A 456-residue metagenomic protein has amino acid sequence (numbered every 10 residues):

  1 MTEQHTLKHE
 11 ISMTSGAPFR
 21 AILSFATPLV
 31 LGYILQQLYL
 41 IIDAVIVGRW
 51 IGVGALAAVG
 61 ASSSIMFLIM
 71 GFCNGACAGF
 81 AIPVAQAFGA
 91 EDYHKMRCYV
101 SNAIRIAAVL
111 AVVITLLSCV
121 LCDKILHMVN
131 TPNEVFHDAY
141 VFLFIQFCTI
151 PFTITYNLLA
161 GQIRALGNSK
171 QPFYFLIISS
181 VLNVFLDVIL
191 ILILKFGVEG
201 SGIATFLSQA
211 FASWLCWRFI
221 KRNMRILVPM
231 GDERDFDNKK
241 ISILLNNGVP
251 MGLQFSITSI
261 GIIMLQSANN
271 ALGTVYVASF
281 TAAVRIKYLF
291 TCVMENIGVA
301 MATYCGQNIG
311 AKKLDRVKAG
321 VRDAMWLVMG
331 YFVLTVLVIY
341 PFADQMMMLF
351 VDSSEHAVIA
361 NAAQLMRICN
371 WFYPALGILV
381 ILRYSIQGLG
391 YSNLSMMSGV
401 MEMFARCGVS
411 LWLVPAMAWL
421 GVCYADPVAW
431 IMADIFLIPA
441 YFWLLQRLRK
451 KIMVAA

Functional and structural regions predicted by a protein language model:
M1-A26, V84-T149, I193-V249, C305-F372 (+1 more regions): Short alpha-helical transmembrane segments in multi-pass integral membrane proteins
M13-W50, S64-G79, P83, A108-T115 (+4 more regions): N-terminal transmembrane alpha-helices
S24-D43, I145, Y156, S179 (+5 more regions): Transmembrane helical elements of multi-pass membrane transporters/channels
I34, L38-L56, L126-N133, I189-F196 (+4 more regions): Helix-terminus/linker motif at the lipid-water interface of multi-pass membrane proteins
V47-F67, N133-D138, V198-E199, K240-N247 (+4 more regions): Interfacial/gating helices of multi-pass transporter permease domains
L56-L116, T153-P172, S279-A343, L376-S398: Small-residue-rich hydrophobic transmembrane alpha-helices
L68-G71, T115, N183-V188, A212-W217 (+4 more regions): Hydrophobic transmembrane alpha-helices of multi-pass small-molecule transporters
C77, I145-R164, P172-S180, S201-S213 (+4 more regions): Short runs within selected transmembrane alpha-helices of multi-pass transporters and secretion channels
